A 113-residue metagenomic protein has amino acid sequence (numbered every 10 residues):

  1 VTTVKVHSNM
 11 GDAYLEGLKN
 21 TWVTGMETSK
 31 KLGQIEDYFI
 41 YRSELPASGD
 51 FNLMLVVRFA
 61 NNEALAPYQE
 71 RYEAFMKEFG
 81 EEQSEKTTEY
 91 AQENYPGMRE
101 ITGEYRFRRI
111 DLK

Functional and structural regions predicted by a protein language model:
V1-G11: Immediate post-signal-peptide N-terminus of mature secreted/exported proteins
T2, Y14, L55, L65: Hydrophobic pocket/interface hotspot
V4, L112-K113: Sec-dependent signal peptide cleavage junction
N9-G11, S43-S48, A60-A64, E73-F75: Solvent-exposed loop/turn segments at secondary-structure junctions within structured extracellular/periplasmic domains
G11-M54: N-terminal, post-signal-peptide region of Sec/Tat-exported proteins
T24, T28-E36, V56-R106: An amphipathic, aromatic/His-enriched active-site/gating alpha helix that lines ligand/cofactor pockets
S43-L45, R109-L112: Residues that form or immediately flank small-molecule/cofactor binding pockets and catalytic motifs
